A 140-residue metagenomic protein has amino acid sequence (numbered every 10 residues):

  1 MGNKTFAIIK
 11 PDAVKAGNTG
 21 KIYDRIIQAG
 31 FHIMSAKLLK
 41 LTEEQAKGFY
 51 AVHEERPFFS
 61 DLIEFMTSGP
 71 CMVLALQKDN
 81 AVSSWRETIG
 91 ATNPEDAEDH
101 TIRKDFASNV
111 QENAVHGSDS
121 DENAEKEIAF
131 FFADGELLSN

Functional and structural regions predicted by a protein language model:
M1-N140: Non-catalytic terminal and connector segments of soluble metabolic enzymes
